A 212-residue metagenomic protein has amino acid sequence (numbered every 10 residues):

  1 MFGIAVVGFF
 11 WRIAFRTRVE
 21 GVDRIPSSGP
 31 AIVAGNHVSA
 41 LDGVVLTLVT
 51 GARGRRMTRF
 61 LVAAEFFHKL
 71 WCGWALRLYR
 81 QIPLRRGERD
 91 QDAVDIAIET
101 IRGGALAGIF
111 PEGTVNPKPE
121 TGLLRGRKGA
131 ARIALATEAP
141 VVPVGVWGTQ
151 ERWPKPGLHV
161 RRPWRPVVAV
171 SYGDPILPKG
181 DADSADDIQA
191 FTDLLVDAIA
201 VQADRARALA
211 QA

Functional and structural regions predicted by a protein language model:
M1-R16: N-terminal membrane-anchoring alpha-helices
V6-V7, L78-P83, G113-P117: Short, basic, glycine/proline-bearing loop/turn elements
R12, P26-E88: Catalytic core of membrane glycerolipid acyltransferases/transacylases, capturing the structured, soluble-facing
R12-V19, R152-K155: Short gly/ser/thr-rich secondary-structure transition/capping motifs
R18-S28: Membrane-interface helix-loop junction between the first two transmembrane segments
V19, K69, Q91-V94: Structural motif corresponding to alpha-helix initiation and N-cap regions
G21, V62-A63, R80, F110-P111 (+1 more regions): A secondary-structure boundary/capping signal
D92-A212: Non-catalytic C-terminal accessory region of glycerolipid acyltransferases and related lyso-lipid remodeling enzymes
